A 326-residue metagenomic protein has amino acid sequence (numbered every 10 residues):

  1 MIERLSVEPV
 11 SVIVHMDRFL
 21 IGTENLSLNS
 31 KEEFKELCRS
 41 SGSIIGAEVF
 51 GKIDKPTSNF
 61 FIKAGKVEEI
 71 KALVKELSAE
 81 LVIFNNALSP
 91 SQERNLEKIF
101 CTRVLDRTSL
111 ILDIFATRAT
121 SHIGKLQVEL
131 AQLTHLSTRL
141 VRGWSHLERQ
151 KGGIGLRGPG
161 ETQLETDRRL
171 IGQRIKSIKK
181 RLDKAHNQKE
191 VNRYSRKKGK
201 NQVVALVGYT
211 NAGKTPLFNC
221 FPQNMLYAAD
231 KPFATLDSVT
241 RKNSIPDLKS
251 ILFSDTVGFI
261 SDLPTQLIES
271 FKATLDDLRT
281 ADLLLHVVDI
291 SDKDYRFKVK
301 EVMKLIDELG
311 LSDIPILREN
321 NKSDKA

Functional and structural regions predicted by a protein language model:
M1-D113: N-terminal accessory targeting/assembly segments
V10-F19, G143-L283: Conserved G1/Walker A P-loop phosphate-binding module
G22-E24, V207, E319: Short hydrophobic segments within beta-strands
N25-L26, I53, T57-F60, A87-P90 (+4 more regions): Conserved Switch II/interswitch segment of TRAFAC-class P-loop GTPases
L28-E32, A64-V67, P90-E93, L105-T108 (+9 more regions): Amphipathic alpha-helical transducer elements in NTP-driven molecular machines
A72, V128, H135-T138, R142 (+6 more regions): Alpha-helical coiled-coil heptad-repeat segments used for dimerization/assembly
F84, L105, F253-S254, N320: Hydrophobic residues in beta-strands of the RecA-like P-loop NTPase core, especially within AAA+ ATPase
I99-P159, S312-R318, D324-A326: Canonical P-loop GTPase G-domain recognition
